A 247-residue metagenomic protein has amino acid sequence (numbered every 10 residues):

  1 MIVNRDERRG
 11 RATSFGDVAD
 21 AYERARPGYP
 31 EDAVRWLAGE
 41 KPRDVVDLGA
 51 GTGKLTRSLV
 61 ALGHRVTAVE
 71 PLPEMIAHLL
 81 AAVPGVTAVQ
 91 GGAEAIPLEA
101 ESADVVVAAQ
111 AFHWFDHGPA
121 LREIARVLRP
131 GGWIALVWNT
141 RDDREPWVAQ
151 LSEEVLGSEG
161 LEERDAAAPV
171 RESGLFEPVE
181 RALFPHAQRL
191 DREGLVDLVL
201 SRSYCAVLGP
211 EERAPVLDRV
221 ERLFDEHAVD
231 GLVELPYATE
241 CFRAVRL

Functional and structural regions predicted by a protein language model:
M1-K41, K54: Conserved class I S-adenosyl-L-methionine
P42-G49: Conserved class I S-adenosyl-L-methionine
T52-A95: Class I SAM-dependent methyltransferase SAM/SAH-binding core
E94-V105: A short acidic, Gly/Pro-enriched loop at the edge of an enzyme's catalytic core that lines a small-molecule cofactor
D104, A108-F112, V137-N139: Residues lining the SAM
F115-E123: A short, conserved alpha-helix within the catalytic core of class I
R122-L190: Conserved catalytic/acceptor-binding region of the Class I
A168-L247: Conserved Class I S-adenosyl-L-methionine
